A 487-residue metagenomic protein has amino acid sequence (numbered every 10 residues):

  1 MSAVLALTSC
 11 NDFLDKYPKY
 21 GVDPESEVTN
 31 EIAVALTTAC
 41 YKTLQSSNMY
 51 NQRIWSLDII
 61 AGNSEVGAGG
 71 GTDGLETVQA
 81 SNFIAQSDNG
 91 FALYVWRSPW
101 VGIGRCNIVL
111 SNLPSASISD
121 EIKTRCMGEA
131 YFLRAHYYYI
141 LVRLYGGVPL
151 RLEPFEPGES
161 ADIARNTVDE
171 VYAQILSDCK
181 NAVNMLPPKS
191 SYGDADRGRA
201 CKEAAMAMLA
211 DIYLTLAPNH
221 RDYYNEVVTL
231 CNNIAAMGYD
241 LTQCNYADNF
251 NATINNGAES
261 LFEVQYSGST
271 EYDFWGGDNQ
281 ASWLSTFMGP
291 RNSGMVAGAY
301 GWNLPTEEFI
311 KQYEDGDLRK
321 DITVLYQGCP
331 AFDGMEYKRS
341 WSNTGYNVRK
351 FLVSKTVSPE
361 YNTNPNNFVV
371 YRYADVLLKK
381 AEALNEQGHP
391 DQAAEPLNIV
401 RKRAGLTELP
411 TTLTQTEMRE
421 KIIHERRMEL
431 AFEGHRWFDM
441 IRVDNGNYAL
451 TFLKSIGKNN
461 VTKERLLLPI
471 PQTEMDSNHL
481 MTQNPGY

Functional and structural regions predicted by a protein language model:
M1-T8: Sec-dependent bacterial lipoprotein signal peptides
C10-F13, Y41, E65, P99-G102 (+5 more regions): Long, intrinsically disordered, low-complexity segments
C10-S56, S477-Y487: Membrane-proximal, proline-rich intrinsically disordered regions
D23-E25, Y50-G70, R151-P154, P187-A205 (+6 more regions): Short, surface-exposed recognition loops and adjoining beta-strand edges that mediate ligand/DNA contacts, enriched
E31-T38, K42-N48, G71-Y145, A161-A173 (+5 more regions): Conserved, well-structured interaction surfaces
A33, Y172, N219-Y224, P390: TPR-repeat structural position
L75, Q79-I84, E308-Y373: Flexible, polar/acidic helix-loop-strand segments at domain edges
